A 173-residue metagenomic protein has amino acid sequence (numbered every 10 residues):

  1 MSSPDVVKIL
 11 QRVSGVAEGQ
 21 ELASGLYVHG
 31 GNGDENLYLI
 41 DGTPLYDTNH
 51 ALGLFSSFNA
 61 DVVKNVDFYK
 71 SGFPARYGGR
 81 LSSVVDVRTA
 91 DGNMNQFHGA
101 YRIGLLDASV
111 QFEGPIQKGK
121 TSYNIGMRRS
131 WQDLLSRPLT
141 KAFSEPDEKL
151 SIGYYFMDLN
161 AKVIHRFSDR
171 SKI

Functional and structural regions predicted by a protein language model:
M1-P74, V84, A90-D91: Periplasmic N-terminal accessory/gating domains of Gram-negative outer-membrane beta-barrel systems
K8, Y27, V84-D86, A100 (+2 more regions): Outer-membrane beta-barrel architecture
E21, R80, M94, Y101-L105 (+1 more regions): Transmembrane beta-barrel outer-membrane domains
E35, D61, M94-Q96, I116-K120 (+1 more regions): Strand-connecting loop/turn motifs
H50, Q96-H98, S144-L150: Extracellular loop and loop/strand-boundary signature of outer-membrane beta-barrel proteins
G78, S82, Q96-A100, K120-S122 (+1 more regions): Outer-membrane beta-barrel architecture
G104-R129, E145-I173: Transmembrane beta-barrel wall of Gram-negative outer-membrane proteins
S136-A142: Outer-membrane beta-barrel translocator domains and adjoining extracellular loop/strand segments of Gram-negative
